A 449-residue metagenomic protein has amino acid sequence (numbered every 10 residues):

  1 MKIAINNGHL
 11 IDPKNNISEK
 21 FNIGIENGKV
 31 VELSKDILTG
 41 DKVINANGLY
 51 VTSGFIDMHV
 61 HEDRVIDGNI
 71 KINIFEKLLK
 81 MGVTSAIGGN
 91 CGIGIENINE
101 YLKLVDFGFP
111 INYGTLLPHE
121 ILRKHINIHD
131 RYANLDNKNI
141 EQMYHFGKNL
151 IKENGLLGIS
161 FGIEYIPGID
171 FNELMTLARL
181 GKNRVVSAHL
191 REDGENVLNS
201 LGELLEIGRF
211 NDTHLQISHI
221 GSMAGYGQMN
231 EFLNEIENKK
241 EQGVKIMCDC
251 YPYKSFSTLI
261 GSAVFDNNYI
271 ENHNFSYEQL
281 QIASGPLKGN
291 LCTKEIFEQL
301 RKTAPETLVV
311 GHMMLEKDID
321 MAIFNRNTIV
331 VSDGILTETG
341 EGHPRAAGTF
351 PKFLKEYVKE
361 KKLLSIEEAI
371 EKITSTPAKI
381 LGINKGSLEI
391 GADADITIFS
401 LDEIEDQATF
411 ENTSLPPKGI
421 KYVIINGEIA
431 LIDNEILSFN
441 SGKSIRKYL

Functional and structural regions predicted by a protein language model:
K2-N7, E26, L38-T84, L449: Replace "His-x-His-based motif
G8, D320-N327, S332-D333, I396-I445: C-terminal cap of metal-dependent C-N hydrolases
G8, I23, G28, G48 (+12 more regions): Divalent metal-coordination and catalytic microenvironments
L10-N22, V309-M313, I319, L364-I370 (+1 more regions): Acidic, glycine-enriched loop/beta-strand segments at the rims of small-molecule binding/catalytic pockets
G54-V65, F161-I163, V186-E192: Histidine-centered catalytic micro-motifs
V60, I70-S160, R179-N183, V244: Divalent-metal coordination cores built from histidine and acidic residues
M143-F161, P167, S218-K362: Active-site neighborhoods of metal-dependent hydrolases
S187-D212, E338-E367, E371-K385, E389-F399 (+1 more regions): Extended hydrophobic/aromatic segments used for targeting, binding, or gating
